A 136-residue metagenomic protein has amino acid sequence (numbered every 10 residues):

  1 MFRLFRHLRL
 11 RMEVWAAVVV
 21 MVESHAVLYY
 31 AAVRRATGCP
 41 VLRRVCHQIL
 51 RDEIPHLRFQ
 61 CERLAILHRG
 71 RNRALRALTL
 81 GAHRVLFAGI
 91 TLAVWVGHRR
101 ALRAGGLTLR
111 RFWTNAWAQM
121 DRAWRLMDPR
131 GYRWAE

Functional and structural regions predicted by a protein language model:
M1-E136: Non-heme di-metal
